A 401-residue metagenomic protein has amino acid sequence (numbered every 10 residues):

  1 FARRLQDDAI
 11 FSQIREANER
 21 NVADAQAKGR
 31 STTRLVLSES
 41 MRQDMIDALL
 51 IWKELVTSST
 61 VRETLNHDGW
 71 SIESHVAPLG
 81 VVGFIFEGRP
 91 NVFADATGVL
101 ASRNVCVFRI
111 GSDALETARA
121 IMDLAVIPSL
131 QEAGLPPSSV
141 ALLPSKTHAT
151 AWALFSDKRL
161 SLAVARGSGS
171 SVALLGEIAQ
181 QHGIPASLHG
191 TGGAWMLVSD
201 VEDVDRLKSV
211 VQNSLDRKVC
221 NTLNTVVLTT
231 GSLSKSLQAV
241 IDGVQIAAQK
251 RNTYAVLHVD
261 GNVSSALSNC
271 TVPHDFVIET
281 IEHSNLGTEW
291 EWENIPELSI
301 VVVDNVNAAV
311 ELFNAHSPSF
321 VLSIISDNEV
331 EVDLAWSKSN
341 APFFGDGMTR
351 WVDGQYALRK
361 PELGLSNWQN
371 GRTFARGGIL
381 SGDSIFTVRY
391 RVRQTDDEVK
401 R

Functional and structural regions predicted by a protein language model:
F1-A77: N-terminal Rossmann-like NAD(P)+-binding subdomain of aldehyde/semialdehyde dehydrogenases
R3-F11, E87-G88, A96-C106, L124-E132 (+1 more regions): ALDH superfamily catalytic-core signature
R15-E16, S319, D327-R401: C-terminal segments
S38, S71-S74, A141-L160: A structured beta-alpha segment of the ubiquitous adenosine-cofactor-binding alpha/beta core
D47-S129, A133, V172, Q181-A186 (+1 more regions): Conserved small-residue-rich beta-alpha loop and adjacent elements that most often cradle the phosphate/pyrophosphate
S161-R166: Periplasmic-binding protein-like
V227-L228, I295-D304, S319-I324: Short, well-ordered beta-strand elements within core beta-sheets of diverse protein domains
W290-E297, H316-F320, P342-F343: Conserved glycine-rich beta-strand-loop-beta hairpin in the small C-terminal domain of fold type I
